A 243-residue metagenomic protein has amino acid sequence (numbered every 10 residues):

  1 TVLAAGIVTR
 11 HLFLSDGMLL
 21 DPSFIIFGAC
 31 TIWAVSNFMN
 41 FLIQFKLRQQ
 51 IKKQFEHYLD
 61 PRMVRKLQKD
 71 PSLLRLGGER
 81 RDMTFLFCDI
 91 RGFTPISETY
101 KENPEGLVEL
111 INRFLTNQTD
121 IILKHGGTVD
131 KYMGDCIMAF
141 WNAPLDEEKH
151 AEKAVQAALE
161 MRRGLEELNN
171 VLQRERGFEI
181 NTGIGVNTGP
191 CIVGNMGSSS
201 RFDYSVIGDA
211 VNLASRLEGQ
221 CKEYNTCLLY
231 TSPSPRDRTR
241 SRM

Functional and structural regions predicted by a protein language model:
T1-Y58: Transmembrane alpha-helices and their extracellular/periplasmic helix-loop junctions in integral membrane proteins
Y58-L76: Cytosolic juxtamembrane regulatory segments of multi-pass membrane proteins
L74-Q156, Y204: Catalytic NTP-binding/metal-coordinating core of nucleotidyl cyclase/transferase enzymes
E105, K149, I192, F202 (+1 more regions): Catalytic cores and conserved motifs of cyclic dinucleotide signaling enzymes
L110-G127, A143-I184, T188, D209-Q220: Alpha-helical scaffold within the catalytic cores of cyclic-nucleotide enzymes
N195-G197: Cytochrome P450 core scaffold surrounding the K-helix E-X-X-R motif and the conserved "meander" helix-loop region
Y230-T239: Conserved small/polar residues in nucleotide/adenosyl-binding loops
S241-M243: Hydrophobic alpha-helical segments, chiefly the membrane-spanning helices and signal/signal-anchor peptides
